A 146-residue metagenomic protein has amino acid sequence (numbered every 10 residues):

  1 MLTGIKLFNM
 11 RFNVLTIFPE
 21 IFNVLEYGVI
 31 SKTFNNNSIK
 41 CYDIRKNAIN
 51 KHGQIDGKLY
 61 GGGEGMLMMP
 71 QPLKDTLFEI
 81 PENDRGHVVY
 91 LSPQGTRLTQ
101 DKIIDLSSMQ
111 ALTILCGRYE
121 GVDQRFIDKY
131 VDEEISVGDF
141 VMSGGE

Functional and structural regions predicted by a protein language model:
I5-I80: N-terminal nucleotide/polyanion-binding subdomain common to many enzyme families
M10, N36-N37, D84-G86, S108-A111 (+1 more regions): Short coil/turn connectors at secondary-structure junctions
N13-L15, K40-Y42, V89, L112-I114 (+1 more regions): Hydrophobic/aromatic beta-strand patches that form the interior of the parallel beta-sheet core in alpha/beta enzyme
E26-Y27, T99-I103, D123-D128, G145-E146: A short secondary-structure junction signal
L67-R118, Q124: S-adenosyl-L-methionine/SAH cofactor-binding core of RNA-modifying enzymes
R118-Y119, Q124-D128, D132-I135: Class I SAM-dependent methyltransferase SAM-binding "motif I" and its flanking Rossmann-like core
D132-E146: A contiguous pocket-lining binding segment that forms or flanks enzyme active sites
